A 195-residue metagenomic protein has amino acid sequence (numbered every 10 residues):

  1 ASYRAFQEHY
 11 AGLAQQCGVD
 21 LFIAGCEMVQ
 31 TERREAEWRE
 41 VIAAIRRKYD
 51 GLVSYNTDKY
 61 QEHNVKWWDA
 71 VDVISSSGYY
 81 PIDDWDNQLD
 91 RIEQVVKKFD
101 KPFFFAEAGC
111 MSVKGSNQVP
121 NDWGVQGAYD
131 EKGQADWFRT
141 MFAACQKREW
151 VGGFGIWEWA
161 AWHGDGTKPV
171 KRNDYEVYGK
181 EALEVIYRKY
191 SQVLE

Functional and structural regions predicted by a protein language model:
A1-L21, V41-A44, K48, D58-K66 (+1 more regions): An active-site-proximal structural segment forming one wall of the substrate-binding cleft that immediately precedes
A1-R4, G25-E32, Y79-D83, V125-G133: The substrate-binding groove and active-site-proximal loops of carbohydrate-active enzymes, especially glycoside
A1-S2, G115-G127, D165-N173: Surface-exposed, active-site-proximal loop segments in enzymatic domains
F6-E35, G152-A161: Active-site groove signature of glycoside hydrolases
F6-L13, E37-I45, A70, Q88-V95 (+3 more regions): A general structural detector for well-ordered alpha-helical segments in enzyme core domains, enriched
F22, I74, E107, Q134 (+2 more regions): Conserved, mostly hydrophobic/aromatic
R47, L52-S54, Q61-D122, R139-G152 (+2 more regions): Glycoside hydrolase catalytic-domain groove-lining segments
D136-W137, A144, R148-E195: Aromatic-rich peripheral "rim/lid" segments of glycoside hydrolase catalytic domains that contact and position glycan
